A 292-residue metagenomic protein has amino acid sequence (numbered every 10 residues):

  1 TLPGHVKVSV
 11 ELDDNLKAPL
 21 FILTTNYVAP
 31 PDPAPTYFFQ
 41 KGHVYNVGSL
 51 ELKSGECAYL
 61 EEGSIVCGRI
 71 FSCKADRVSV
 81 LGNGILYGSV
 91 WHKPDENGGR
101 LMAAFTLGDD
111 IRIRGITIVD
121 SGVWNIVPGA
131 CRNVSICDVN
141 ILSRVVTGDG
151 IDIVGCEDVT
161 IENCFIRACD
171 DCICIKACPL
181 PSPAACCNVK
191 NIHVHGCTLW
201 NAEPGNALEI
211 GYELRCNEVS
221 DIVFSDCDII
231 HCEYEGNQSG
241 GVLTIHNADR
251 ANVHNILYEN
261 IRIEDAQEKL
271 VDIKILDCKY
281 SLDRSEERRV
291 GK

Functional and structural regions predicted by a protein language model:
T1-K292: Extracellular/periplasmic carbohydrate-active domains that bind, remodel, or depolymerize complex polysaccharides
